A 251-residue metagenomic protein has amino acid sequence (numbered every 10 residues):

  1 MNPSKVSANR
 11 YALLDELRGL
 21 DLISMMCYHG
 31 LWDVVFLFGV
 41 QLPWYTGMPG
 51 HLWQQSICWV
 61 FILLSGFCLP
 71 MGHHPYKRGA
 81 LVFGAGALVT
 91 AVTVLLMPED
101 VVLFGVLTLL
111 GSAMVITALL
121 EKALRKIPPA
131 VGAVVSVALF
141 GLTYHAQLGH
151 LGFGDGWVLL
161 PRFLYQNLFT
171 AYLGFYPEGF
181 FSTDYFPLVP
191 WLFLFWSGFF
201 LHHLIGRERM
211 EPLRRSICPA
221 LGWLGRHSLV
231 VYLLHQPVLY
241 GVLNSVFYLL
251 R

Functional and structural regions predicted by a protein language model:
M1-R251: Alpha-helical transmembrane segments and their immediate juxtamembrane cytosolic regions
